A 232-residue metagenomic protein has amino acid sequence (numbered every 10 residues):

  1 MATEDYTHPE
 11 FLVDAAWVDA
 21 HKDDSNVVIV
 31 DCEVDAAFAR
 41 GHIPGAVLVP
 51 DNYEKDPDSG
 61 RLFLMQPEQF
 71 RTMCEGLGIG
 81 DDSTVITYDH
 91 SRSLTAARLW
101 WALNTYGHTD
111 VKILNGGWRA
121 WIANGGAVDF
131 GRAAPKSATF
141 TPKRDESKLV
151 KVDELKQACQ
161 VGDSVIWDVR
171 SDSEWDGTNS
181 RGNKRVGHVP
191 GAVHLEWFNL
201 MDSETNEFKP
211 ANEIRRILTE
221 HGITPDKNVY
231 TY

Functional and structural regions predicted by a protein language model:
A2-T7, L62-A158, T178-N179, G187 (+2 more regions): Thiolate-centered catalytic microenvironments shared by cysteine-dependent enzyme domains
T3-D81, Q157-D226: Positively charged, proline/Ser/Thr-rich regional signature most characteristic of the Rhodanese/CDC25-like
